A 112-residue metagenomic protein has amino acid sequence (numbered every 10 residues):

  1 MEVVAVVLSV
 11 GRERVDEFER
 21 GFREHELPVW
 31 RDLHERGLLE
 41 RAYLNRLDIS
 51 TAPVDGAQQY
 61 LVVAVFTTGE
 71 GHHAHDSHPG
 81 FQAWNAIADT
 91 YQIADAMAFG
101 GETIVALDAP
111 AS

Functional and structural regions predicted by a protein language model:
M1-E2, E24: A generic alpha-helix surface/boundary motif
E2-G11, R41-F81: Short, well-ordered beta-strand segments in beta-rich or mixed alpha/beta enzyme and ligand-binding folds
V10, R20, R36, D55 (+2 more regions): Feature targets compositionally biased, intrinsically disordered low-complexity regions with long contiguous runs
R14-L44, Q82-N85: Short amphipathic alpha-helical segments
L27-R31, A64-T67, A83-A88, A96-M97: Short, surface-exposed linear patches
L38-Q58, Q82-S112: Glycine-rich beta-strand-turn "strand-cap" elements at beta-sheet edges
